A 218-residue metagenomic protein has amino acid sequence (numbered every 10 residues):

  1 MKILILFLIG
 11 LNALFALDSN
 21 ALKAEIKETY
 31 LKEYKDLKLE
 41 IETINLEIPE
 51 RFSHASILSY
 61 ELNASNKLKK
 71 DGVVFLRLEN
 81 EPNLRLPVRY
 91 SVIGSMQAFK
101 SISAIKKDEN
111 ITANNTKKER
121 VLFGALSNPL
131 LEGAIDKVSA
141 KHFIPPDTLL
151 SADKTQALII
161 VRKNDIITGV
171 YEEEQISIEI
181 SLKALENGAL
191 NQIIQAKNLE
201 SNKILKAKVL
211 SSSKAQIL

Functional and structural regions predicted by a protein language model:
I3-A13: Sec-dependent N-terminal signal peptides
F15-L218: Mature, extracytoplasmic segments of signal peptide-bearing proteins
